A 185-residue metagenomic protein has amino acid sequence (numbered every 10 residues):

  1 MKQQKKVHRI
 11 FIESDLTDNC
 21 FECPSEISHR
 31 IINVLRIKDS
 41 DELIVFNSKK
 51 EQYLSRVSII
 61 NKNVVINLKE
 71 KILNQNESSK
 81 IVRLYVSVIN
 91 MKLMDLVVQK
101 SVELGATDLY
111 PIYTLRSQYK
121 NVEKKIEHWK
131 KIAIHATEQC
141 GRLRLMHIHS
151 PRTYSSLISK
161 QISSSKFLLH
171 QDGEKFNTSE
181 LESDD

Functional and structural regions predicted by a protein language model:
M1-N74: N-terminal positively charged helical leader segments and presequences
T17-D18, R152-I158, E174-F176: A short acidic, often aromatic-flanked loop/helix-cap motif at beta-alpha or helix-coil junctions that lines enzyme
F21-C23, S79-R83, D185: Glycine/charged-rich beta-loop-alpha catalytic/anionic-binding loops adjacent to active sites
K38, S159-S164, E182-D184: Flexible, charged surface loops at secondary-structure boundaries
K49, L115, D172: Residues in the short beta-alpha loop(s) of Rossmann-like NAD(P)-binding domains
Y53, Y119, N177: Glycine/Thr-rich phosphate-binding loops of Rossmann-like dinucleotide-binding domains
Q75-L168: RNA substrate-binding interface of SAM-dependent RNA methyltransferases
K166-D185: Active-site/ligand-binding-proximal alpha/beta "capping" segment
